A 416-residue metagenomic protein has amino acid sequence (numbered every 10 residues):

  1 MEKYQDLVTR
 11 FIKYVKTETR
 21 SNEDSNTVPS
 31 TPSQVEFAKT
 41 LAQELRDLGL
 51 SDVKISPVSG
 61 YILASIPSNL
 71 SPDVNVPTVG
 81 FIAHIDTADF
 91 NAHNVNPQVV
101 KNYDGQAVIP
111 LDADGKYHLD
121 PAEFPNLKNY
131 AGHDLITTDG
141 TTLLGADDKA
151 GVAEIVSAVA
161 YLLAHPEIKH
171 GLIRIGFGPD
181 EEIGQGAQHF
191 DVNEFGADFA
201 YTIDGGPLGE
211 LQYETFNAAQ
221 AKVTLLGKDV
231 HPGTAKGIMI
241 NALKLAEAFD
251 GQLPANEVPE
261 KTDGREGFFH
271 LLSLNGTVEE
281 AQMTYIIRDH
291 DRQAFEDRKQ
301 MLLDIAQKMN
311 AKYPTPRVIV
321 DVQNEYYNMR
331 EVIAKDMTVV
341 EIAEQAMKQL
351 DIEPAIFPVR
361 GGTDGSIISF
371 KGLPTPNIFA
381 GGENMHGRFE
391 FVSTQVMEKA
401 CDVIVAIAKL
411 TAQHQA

Functional and structural regions predicted by a protein language model:
Y4-P32, I136-T137, D229, Y326 (+1 more regions): N-terminal capping segment at the start of a domain
L7, I240-P259, Q293-I305, E341-K348 (+2 more regions): His/Asp/Glu-rich mid-to-C-terminal helical/loop segments that flank catalytic regions of hydrolases
E23, D52-K54, E167-L172, A255-H270 (+3 more regions): Flexible, glycine/charged-enriched surface loops at secondary-structure junctions
N26-V76, G80-I82, D86, P97-Q98: A non-catalytic alpha/beta surface segment that caps or lines the substrate-entry region of metallo-dependent hydrolase
P32, T142-A153, K236-K244, F391-E398: Short, conserved micro-motifs enriched in small and acidic residues
P72-L172, F177: Active-site metal-coordination/substrate-binding segment of hydrolases, especially metallo-dependent peptidases
L127, H133-A146, P179-L303, Q307 (+2 more regions): Midchain, well-structured core segments that form catalytic/ion-binding scaffolds
K244-K261, F268-L272, R317, Y327-P376: Active-site-adjacent substrate-binding region of metalloamidase/peptidase-like peptide-processing proteins
